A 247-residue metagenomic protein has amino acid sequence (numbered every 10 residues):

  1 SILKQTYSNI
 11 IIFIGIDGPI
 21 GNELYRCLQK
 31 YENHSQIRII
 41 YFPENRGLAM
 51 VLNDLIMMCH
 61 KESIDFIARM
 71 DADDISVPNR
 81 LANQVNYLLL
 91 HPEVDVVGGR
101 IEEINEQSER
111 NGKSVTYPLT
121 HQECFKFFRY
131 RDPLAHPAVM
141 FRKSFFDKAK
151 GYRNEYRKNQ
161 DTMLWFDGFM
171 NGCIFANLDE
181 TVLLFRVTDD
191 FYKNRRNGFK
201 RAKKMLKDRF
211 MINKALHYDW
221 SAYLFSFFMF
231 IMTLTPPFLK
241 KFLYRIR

Functional and structural regions predicted by a protein language model:
L3-Y41: Acidic donor-binding segment of Leloir-type glycosyltransferases
I12, P118-K200: Conserved nucleotide-sugar donor-binding catalytic segment
P19-I20, Y41-L48, I75: Short, acidic/glycine-rich phosphate-metal binding loop used to engage nucleotide
F42-E62, N83: Glycine-rich, basic loop-to-helix element that forms the pyrophosphate-binding segment of sugar-nucleotide handling
I64-I75: Short beta-strand-to-loop acidic/aromatic patch adjacent to the donor-nucleotide binding site
V77-P78, R142: GHKL-family ATP-binding catalytic core of two-component histidine kinases
N79-N111: Conserved donor NDP-sugar-binding/catalytic core segment of glycosyltransferases
F191-R247: Non-catalytic, C-terminal membrane-associated alpha-helical segments of glycosyltransferases
